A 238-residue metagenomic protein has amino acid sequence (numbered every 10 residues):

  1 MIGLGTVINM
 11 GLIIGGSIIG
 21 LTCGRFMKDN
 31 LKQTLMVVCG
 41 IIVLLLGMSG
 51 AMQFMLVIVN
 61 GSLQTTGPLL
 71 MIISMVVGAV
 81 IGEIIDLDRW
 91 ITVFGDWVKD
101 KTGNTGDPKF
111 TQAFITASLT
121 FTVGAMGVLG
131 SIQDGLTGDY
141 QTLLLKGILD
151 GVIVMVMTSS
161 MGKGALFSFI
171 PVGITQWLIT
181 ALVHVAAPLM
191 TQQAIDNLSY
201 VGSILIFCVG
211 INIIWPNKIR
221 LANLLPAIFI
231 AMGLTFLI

Functional and structural regions predicted by a protein language model:
M1, D29-N30, L87-A113: Intrinsically disordered, low-complexity non-transmembrane regions of multi-pass membrane transporters
I2-G15, T66-I73, S131, G135-G147 (+2 more regions): Structural signature of hydrophobic alpha-helical transmembrane segments
I8-G16, G20, G24, G40-I41 (+17 more regions): Alpha-helical transmembrane segments in multi-pass membrane proteins
L31-I41, D96, A165-T175, A222-F229: Cytoplasmic-side transmembrane-helix entry/capping segments in multi-pass membrane proteins
C39-M55: A generic, lipid-embedded transmembrane alpha helix
S49-F54, I81-W97, G210-I219: Transmembrane helix exit motif
V59-P68, T180-I238: Transmembrane alpha-helical segments and their short flanking loops that form helix-hairpins/helix-helix interfaces
P108-V185: Helix-loop-helix junctions within the multi-pass membrane cores of secondary transporters/permeases
